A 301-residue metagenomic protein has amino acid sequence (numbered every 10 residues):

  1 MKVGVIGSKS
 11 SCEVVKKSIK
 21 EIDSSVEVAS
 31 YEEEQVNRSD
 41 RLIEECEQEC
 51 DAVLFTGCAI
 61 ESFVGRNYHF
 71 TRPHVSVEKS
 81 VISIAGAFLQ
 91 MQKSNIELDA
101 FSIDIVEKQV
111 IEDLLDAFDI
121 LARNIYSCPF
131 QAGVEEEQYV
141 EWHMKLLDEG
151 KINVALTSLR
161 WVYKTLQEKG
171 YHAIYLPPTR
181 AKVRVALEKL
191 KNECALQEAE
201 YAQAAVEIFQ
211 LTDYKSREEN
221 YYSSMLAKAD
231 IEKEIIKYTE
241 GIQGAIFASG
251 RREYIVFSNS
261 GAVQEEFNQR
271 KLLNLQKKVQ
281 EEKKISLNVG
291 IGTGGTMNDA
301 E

Functional and structural regions predicted by a protein language model:
M1-S25, E32: N-terminal basic/disordered segments at the start of proteins
V5, R41-I43: Extended, charged helical scaffold/adaptor regions
S8, R38-S39, E107, E135: Serine/threonine-rich low-complexity intrinsically disordered regions
E21-E33, I120-F130: Short beta-strand elements in bilobed, periplasmic/extracellular small-molecule ligand-binding domains
V28-N37, E44-E45, E49-S62: Hydrophobic alpha-helical transmembrane segments of multi-pass membrane proteins
N37-R41, Y139-V140: A short, well-structured juxtamembrane/interface segment
E49-F63, R72-E301: Hydrophobic, helix-rich cores of sensory/ligand-binding and other regulatory modules that couple small-molecule
